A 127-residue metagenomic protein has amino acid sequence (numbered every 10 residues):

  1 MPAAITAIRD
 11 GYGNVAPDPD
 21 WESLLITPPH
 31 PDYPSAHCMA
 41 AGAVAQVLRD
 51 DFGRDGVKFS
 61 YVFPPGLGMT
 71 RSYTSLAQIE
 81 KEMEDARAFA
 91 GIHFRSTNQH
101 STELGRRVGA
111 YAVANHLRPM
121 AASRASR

Functional and structural regions predicted by a protein language model:
M1-R127: Hydrophobic alpha-helical bundle signature of multipass membrane enzymes
